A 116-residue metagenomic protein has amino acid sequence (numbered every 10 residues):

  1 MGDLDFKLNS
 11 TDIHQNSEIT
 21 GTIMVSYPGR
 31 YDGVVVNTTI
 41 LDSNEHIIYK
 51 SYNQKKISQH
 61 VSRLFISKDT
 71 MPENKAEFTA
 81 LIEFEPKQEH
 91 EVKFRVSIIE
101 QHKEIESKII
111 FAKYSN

Functional and structural regions predicted by a protein language model:
M1-N116: C-terminal beta-sandwich interaction modules and adjacent acidic, Ser/Thr/Pro/Gly-rich low-complexity tails used
